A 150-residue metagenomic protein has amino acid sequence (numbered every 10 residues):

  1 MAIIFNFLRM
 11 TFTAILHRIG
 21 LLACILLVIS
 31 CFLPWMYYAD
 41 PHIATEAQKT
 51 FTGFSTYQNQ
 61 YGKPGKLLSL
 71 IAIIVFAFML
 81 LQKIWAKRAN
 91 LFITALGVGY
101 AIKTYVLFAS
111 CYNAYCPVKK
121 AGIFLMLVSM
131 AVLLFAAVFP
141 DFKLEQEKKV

Functional and structural regions predicted by a protein language model:
A2-V150: Compact integral membrane and secretory-pathway proteins
